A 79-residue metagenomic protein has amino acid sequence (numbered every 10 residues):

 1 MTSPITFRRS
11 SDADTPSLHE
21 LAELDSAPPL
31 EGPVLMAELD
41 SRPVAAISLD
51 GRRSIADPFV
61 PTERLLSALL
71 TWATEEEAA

Functional and structural regions predicted by a protein language model:
M1, S48-L49: Short, flexible turn/loop "capping" segments at secondary-structure junctions
M1-P28: Short amphipathic alpha-helix that is part of the acyltransferase structural core
A27-E31, A78: Secondary-structure boundary/capping residues
P33-A45: Conserved beta-hairpin
L49-A79: Acyl-donor binding region in acyl/amide transferases
